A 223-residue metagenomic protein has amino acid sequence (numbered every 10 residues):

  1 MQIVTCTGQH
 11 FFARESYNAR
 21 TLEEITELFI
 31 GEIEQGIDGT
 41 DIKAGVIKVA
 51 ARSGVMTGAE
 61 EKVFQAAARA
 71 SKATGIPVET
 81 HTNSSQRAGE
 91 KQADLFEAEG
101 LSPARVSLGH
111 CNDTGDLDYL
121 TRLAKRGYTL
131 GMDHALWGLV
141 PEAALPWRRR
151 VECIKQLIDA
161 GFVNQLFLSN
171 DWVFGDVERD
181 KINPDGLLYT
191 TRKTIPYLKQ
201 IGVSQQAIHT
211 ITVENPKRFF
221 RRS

Functional and structural regions predicted by a protein language model:
Q2-K72, T129, H134-A135, A143: Active-site gating/metal-coordination segments in enzymes
Q2-V4, A44-V46, P77-E79, R105-S107 (+2 more regions): Structural preference for beta-strand elements that scaffold enzyme active sites
C6-F12, R52, N83-S85, G109-T114 (+2 more regions): Active-site beta-loop-alpha junctions enriched in small/polar residues
F29-G39, T121, V151-V163: Short amphipathic alpha-helices and their capping/turn segments at secondary-structure boundaries
G36-T114: Divalent metal-binding pocket/active-site signature
A88-F96, D116-K125, V140-V151, N170-R192 (+1 more regions): Histidine/acidic-residue-rich catalytic or RNA/ligand-binding cores of hydrolases and nuclease-related proteins
M132-H134, F162-P184, I208: Short acidic/histidine-rich active-site segments
Y189-S223: Mid-to-C-terminal alpha-helical segments outside catalytic/metal-binding sites
